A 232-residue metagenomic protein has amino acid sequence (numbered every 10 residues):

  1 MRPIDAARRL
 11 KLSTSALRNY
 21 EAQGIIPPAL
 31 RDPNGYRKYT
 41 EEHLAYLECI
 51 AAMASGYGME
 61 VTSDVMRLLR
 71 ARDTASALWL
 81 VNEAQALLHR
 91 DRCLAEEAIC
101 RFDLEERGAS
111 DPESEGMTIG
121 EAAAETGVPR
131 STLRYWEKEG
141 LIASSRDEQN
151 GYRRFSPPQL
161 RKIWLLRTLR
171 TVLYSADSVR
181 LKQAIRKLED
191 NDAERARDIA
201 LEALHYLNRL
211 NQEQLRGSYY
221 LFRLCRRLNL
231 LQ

Functional and structural regions predicted by a protein language model:
M1-L10, A22-G116, P157-Q232: Arg/Lys-rich, alpha-helical DNA-contact motif
A6-A7, Y20, A122-A124, W136: Short alpha-helical "recognition helix" segments of helix-turn-helix
L17-P33, R130-Q149: Major-groove DNA-recognition helix of helix-turn-helix-type DNA-binding domains
G116, A124-G127, E139: Amphipathic alpha-helical protein-protein interaction segments
E139, G151, P158-R161: Phosphate-backbone recognition surface of nucleic-acid-processing proteins
A143, D147-F155, R227-L231: Long amphipathic alpha-helical coiled-coil segments
